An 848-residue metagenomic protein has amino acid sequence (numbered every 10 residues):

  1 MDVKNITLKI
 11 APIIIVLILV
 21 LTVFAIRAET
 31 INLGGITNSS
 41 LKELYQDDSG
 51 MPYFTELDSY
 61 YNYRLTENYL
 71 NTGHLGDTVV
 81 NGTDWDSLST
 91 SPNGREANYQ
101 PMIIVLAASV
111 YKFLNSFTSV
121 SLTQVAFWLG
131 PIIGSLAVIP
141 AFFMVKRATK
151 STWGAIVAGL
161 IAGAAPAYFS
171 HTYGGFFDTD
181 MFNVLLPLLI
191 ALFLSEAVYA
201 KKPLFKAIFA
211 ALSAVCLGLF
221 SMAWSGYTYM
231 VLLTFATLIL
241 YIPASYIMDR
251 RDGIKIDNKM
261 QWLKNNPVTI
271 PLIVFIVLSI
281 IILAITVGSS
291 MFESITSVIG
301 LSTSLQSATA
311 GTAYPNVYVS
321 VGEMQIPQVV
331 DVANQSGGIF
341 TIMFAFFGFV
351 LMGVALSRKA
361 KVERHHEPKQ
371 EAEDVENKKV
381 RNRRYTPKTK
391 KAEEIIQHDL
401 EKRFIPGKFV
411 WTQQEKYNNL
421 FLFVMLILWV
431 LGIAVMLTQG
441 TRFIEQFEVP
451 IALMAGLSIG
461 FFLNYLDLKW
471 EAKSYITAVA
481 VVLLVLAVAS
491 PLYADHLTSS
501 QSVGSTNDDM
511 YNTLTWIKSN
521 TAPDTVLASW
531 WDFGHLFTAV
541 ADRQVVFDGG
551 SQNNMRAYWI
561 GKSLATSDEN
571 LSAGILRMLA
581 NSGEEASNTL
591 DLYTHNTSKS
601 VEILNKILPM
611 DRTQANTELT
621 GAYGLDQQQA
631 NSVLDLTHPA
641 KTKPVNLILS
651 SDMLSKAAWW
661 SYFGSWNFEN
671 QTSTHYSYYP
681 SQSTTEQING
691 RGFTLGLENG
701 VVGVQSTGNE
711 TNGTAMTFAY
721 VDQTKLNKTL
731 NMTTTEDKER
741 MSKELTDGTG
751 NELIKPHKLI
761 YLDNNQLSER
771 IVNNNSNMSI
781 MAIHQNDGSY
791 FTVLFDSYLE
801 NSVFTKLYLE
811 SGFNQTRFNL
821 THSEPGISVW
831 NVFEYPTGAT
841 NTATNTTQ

Functional and structural regions predicted by a protein language model:
M1-D47, L57, I156, V268-V277 (+7 more regions): Start-transfer (signal-anchor) and selected internal transmembrane alpha helices of multi-pass inner/ER membrane
I6, L21-P52, S59, V80 (+3 more regions): Extracytoplasmic
L19-L136, D178: Membrane-interface coil-to-helix junctions
V80-D86, W128-R147, S151-P243, V430-I433: Membrane-embedded helix bundles of polyisoprenyl
Y199, L217, M230-S279, F461-Y465: Perimembrane helix-loop-helix junctions
Y229, M436-W470: Hydrophobic/aromatic-rich transmembrane helices and adjacent perimembrane loops
I239, Y246-M248, G337-Q414, E834: Hydrophobic, aromatic-rich transmembrane alpha-helices and their immediate juxtamembrane boundary segments
I282-G288, G300-E363, K391-A392, I396-F404 (+1 more regions): Alpha-helical transmembrane segments at the extracellular/periplasmic loop-to-helix junctions of multi-pass membrane
